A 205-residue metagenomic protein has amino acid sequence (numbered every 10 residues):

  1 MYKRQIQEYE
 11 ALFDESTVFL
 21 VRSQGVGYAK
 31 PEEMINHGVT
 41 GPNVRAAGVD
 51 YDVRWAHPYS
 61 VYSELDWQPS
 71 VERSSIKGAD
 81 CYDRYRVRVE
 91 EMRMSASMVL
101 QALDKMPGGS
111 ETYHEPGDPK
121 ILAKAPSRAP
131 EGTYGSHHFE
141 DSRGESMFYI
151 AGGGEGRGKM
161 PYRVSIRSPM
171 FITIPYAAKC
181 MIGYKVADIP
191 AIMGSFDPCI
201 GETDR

Functional and structural regions predicted by a protein language model:
K3-R205: Metal/cofactor-centered catalytic core regions of large enzymes
